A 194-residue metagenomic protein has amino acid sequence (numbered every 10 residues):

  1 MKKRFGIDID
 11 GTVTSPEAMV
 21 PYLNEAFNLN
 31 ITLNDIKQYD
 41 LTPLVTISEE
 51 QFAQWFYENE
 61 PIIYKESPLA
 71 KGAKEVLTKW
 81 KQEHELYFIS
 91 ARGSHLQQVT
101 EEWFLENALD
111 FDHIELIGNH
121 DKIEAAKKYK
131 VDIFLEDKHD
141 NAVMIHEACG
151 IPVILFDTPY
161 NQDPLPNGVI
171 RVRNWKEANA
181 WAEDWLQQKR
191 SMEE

Functional and structural regions predicted by a protein language model:
M1-A53: Active-site neighborhood of HAD-like aspartate-dependent phosphohydrolases
P61-F88, S94-E101: Short, acidic loop-to-helix structural element flanking the phosphoryl-transfer center in phosphate-processing enzymes
G93-M144: Substrate-recognition "cap/lid" segment bordering the active-site pocket of phosphatases
I114-G118, I170-E177: Short acidic-hydrophobic, aromatic-tinged amphipathic segments that line or gate anion-handling sites
K122-A126, Q162-V169, W181-E183: Short, charged, surface-exposed secondary-structure boundary motifs
L135-R173: Acidic, Mg2+-coordinating phosphoryl-transfer loop and its flanking beta/alpha structural elements, shared across
R173-E194: Charged phosphate-binding loop/patch that engages nucleotide di/tri-phosphates or the phosphate backbone of nucleic
